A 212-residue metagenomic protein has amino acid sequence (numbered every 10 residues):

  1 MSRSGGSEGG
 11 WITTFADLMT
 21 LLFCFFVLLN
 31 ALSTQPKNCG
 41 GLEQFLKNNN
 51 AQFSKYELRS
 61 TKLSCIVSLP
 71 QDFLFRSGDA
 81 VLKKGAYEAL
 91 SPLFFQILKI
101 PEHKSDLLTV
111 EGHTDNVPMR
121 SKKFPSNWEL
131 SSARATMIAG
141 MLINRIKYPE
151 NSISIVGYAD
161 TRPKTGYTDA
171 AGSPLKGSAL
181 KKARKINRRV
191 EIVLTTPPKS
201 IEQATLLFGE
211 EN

Functional and structural regions predicted by a protein language model:
M1-F73: Short terminal targeting/anchoring segments
G41, E88-P92, R134-M137, M141: Extracytoplasmic/secreted proteins, especially bacterial periplasmic and envelope-associated proteins
N50, F94-P101, P118, R145-I146 (+1 more regions): Sec/Tat-exported extracytoplasmic proteins
A51-F53, K62-S64, P70, P92 (+3 more regions): Extracytoplasmic
E57-R59, S64-L74, L107-E111, M137 (+2 more regions): Soluble periplasmic/extracytoplasmic beta-strand elements of cell-envelope proteins
K62-S91, D115-N127: Short, solvent-exposed beta-strand/turn patches at coil↔beta or beta↔helix junctions that act as interaction loops
K83, H113-N212: Periplasmic OmpA-like peptidoglycan-binding domain that tethers envelope proteins to the cell wall
G85-L107: Extracytoplasmic beta-rich ectodomain segments of secreted or membrane-anchored proteins
